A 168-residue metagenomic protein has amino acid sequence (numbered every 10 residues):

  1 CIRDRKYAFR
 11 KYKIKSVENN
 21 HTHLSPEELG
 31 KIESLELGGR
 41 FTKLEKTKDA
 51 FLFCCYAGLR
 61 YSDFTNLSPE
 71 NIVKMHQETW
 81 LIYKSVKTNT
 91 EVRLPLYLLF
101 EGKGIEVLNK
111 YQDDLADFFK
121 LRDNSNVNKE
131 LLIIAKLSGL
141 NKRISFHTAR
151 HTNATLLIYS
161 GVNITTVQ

Functional and structural regions predicted by a protein language model:
R3-R5, E28, C54-Q77, T165: Short, charged phosphate-coordinating catalytic segments
K6-Y61: Basic, Lys/Arg- and aromatic-enriched nucleic-acid-binding interface segment
E18-N19, V86-I133: C-terminal catalytic core of Y-nucleophile DNA break-rejoin enzymes
E33, F51-C54, T65, L132-A135 (+2 more regions): Generic hydrophobic alpha-helical scaffold/packing signal
G38-F41, Q112-D117, L121, K129-T166: Short, basic (Lys/Arg/His-rich) helix/loop patches that form interaction surfaces in the mid-to-C-terminal regions
T47, Q77, T90, L140 (+1 more regions): Exposed loop/turn and edge beta-strand positions of beta-sandwich/beta-sheet ligand-binding modules
L59-R60, V92, R150: Short, cationic motifs built from Arg/Lys/His that form the positively charged side of catalytic pockets
T79-L81: Short aromatic-glycine-enriched beta-strand elements
